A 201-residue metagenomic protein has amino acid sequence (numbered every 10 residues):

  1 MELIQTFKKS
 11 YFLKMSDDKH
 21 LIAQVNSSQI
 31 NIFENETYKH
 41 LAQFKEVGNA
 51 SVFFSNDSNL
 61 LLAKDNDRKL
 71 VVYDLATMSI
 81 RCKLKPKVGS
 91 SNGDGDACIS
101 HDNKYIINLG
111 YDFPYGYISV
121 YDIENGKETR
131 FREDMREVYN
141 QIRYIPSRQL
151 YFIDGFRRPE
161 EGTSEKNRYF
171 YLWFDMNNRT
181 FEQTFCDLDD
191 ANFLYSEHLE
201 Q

Functional and structural regions predicted by a protein language model:
E2-T6, K39-F44, S79-V88, K127-R132 (+1 more regions): A short beta-strand motif characteristic of beta-propeller blades
Q5-S27: Beta-strand-rich domains and repeat architectures in extracellular enzymes and scaffolds, especially beta-propellers
K8-M15, V47-F53, S90-C98, R136-Y144 (+1 more regions): Repeated scaffold domains used in trafficking and secretory/extracellular systems, primarily beta-propellers
D18-H20, D57-N59, D102-K104, S147-Q149: Short coil/turn segments that connect the beta-strands within blades of beta-propeller domains
A23-S28, L62-R68, I107-F113, I153-E165: Beta-strand C-termini and the immediately following turn/loop, strongest in propeller blades
N35-T37, L75-M78, D122-G126, D175-N178: Short loop/turn segments that connect beta-strands within beta-propeller blades
N167-D175: Beta-propeller blade signature
